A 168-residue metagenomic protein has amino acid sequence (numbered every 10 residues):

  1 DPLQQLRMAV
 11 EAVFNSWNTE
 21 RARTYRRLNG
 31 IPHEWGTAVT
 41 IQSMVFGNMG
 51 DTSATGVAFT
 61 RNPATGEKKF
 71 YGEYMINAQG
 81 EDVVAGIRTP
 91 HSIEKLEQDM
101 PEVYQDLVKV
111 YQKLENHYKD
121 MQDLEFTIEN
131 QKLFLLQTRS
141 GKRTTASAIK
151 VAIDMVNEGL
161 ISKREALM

Functional and structural regions predicted by a protein language model:
D1-T65, N77, I87-D106, K163: Extended, highly charged
E11, N15-T19, Q112-D120, D154-I161: Generic secondary-structure signature for well-ordered alpha-helical cores
A38-V39, K68-K69, E73, D82 (+2 more regions): Structural motif
T40, V110-K113, V151: Short, hydrophobic/aromatic alpha-helical segments in well-folded domains
D51-A54, D82-R88, F134-R139, A146-I149: Short acidic, glycine/serine/threonine-rich loops at helix termini
N62-E67, A78-Q79, I128-K132: Short acidic-glycine loop/turn motifs at beta-strand connectors
Y74-I76, D120-M168: Terminal amphipathic helices with adjacent charged low-complexity linkers/tails
M100-D123: Phosphate-interacting basic helix/loop segments used at nucleotide- and nucleic-acid interfaces
